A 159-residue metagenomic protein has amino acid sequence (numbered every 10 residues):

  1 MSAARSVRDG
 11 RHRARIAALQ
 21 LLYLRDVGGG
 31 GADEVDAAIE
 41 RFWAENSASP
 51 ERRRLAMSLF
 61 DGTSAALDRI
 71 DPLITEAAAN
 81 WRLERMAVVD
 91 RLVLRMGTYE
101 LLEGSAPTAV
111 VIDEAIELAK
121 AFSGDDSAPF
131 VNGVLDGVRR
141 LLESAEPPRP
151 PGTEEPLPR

Functional and structural regions predicted by a protein language model:
M1-R159: N-terminal interaction/assembly modules
